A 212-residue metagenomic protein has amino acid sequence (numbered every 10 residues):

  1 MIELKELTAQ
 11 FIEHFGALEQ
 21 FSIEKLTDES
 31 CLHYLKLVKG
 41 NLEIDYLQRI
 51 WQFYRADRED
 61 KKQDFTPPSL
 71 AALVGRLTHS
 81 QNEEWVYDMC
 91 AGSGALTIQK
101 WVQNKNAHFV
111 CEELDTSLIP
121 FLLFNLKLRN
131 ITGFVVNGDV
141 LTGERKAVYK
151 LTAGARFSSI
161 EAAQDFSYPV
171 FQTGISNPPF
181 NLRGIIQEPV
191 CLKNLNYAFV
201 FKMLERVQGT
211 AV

Functional and structural regions predicted by a protein language model:
M1-V212: Class I S-adenosyl-L-methionine-dependent methyltransferase catalytic core
